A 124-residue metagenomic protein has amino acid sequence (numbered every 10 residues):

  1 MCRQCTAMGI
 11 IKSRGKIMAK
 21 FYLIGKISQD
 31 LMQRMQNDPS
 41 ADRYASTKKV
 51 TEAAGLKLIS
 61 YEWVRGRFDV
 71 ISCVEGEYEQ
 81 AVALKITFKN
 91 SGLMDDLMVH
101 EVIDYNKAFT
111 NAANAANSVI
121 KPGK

Functional and structural regions predicted by a protein language model:
M1-I17: Short, Lys/Arg-enriched N-terminal segments with co-localized hydrophobic residues within the first ~10-30 amino acids
R14-K124: A compositional/biophysical signature of low hydrophobicity enriched in polar/charged and small residues
